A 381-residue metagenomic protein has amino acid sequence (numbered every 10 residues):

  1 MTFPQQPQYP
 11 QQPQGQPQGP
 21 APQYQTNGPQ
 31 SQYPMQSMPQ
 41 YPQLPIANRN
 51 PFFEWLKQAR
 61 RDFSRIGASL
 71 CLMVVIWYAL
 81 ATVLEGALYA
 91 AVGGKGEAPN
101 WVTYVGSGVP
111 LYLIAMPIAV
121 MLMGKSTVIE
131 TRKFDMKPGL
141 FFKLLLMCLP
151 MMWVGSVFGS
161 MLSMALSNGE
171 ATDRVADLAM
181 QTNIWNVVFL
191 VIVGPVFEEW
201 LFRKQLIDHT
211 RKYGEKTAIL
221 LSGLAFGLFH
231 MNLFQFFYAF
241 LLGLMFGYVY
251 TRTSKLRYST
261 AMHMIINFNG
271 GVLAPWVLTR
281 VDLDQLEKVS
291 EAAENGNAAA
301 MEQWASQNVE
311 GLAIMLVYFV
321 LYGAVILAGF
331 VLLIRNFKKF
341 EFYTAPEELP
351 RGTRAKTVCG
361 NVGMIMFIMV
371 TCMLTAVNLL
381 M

Functional and structural regions predicted by a protein language model:
M1-F53: Intrinsically disordered, low-complexity Pro/Gly-rich regions
I46-V75, S126-S156, T344-M369: Interfacial transmembrane-helix boundary/kink motif in multi-pass membrane proteins
F52-F53, G86-L146, I326-L349: Membrane-helix interface linkers and caps
I66, L70-T82, G108-M116, F141 (+9 more regions): Alpha-helical transmembrane spans of integral membrane proteins, capturing the lipid-embedded, hydrophobic core of TM
I76-Y89, W153-S160, T371-L380: Alpha-helical transmembrane segments of multi-pass membrane proteins
A79-G106, W276-Q285, E291-E294, S306: Juxtamembrane/transmembrane-helix boundary motifs at the membrane-water interface
G94-V102, V128-W200, D208, A376-M381: Juxtamembrane helix-loop-helix connectors linking adjacent transmembrane helices in multi-pass membrane enzymes
W185-L380: Transmembrane helix-loop-helix hairpins at the membrane interface of multi-pass integral membrane proteins
